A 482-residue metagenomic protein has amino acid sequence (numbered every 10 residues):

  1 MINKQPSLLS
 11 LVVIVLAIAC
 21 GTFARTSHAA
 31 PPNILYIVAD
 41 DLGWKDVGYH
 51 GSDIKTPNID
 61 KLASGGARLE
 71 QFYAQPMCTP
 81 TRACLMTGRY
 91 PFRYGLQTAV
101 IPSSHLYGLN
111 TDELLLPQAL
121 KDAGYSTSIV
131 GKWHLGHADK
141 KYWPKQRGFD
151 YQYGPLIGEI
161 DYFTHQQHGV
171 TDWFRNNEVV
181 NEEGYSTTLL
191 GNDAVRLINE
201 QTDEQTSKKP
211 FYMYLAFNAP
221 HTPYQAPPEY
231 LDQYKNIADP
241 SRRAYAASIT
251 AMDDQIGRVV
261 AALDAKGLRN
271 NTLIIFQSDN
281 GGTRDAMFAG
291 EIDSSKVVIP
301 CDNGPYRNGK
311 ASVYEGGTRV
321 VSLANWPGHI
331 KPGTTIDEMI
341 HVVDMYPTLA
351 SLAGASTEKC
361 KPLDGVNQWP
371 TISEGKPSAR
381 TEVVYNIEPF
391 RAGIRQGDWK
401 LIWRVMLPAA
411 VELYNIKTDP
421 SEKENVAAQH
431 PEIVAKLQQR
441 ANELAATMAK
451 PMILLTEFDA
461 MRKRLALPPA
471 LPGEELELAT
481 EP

Functional and structural regions predicted by a protein language model:
I2-K4, L9-V13, G21, R25-E412 (+4 more regions): Formylglycine-dependent sulfatase
A17: Anion-binding (especially nucleotide phosphate/pyrophosphate-binding) glycine-rich loop and adjoining beta-alpha core
